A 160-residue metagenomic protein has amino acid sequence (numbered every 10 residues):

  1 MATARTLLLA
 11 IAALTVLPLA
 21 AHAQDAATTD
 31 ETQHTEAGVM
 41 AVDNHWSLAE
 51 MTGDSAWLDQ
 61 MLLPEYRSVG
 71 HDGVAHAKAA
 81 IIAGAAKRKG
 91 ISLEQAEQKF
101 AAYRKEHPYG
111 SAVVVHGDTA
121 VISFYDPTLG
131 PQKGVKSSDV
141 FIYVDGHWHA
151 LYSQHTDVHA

Functional and structural regions predicted by a protein language model:
M1-L9: Bacterial N-terminal signal peptides that target proteins for export
L9-P18: Bacterial N-terminal signal peptides
A21-P64: Short, low-complexity N-terminal intrinsically disordered segments enriched in polar/charged residues
T52-V69, K78-A86: Short, well-ordered alpha-helical segments enriched in acidic and aromatic residues
G53, M61-L63, P108, G117 (+1 more regions): Extracytoplasmic
L62, D72-G73, Y125-T128, D139 (+1 more regions): A mature extracytoplasmic/lumenal domain signature
R67, I82-K133: Surface-exposed, charged secondary-structure patches
V121, G134-H159: Short beta-strand edge/turn micro-motifs at domain boundaries
